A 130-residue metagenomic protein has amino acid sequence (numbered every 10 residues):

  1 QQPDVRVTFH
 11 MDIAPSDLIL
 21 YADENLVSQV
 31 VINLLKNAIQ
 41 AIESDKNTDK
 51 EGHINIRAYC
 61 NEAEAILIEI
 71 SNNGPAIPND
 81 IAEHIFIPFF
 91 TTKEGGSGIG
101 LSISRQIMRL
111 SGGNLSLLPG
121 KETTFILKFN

Functional and structural regions predicted by a protein language model:
R6-L18: Conserved catalytic submotifs in the C-terminal HATPase_c
I19-A22, T92: Conserved micro-motifs of the catalytic ATP-binding
V27-S28: A residue-level detector for a conserved hydrophobic packing site within the catalytic ATP-binding domain
N72: Acidic ATP/Mg2+-coordinating residue in the GHKL
I77-P88: Short conserved segment of the HATPase_c
G100, S104: Short alpha-helical Gxxx[C/S/T] motif in the catalytic ATP-binding
